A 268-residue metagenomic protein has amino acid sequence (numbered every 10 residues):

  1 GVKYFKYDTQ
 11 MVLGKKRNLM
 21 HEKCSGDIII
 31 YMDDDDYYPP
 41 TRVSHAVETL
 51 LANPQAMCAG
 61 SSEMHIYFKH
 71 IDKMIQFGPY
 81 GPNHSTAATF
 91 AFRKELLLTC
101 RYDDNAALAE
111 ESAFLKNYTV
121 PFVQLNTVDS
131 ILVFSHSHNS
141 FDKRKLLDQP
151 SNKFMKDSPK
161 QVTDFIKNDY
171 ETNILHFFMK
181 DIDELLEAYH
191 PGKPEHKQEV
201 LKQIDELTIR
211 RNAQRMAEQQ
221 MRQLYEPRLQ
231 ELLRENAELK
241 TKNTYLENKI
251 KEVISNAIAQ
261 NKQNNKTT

Functional and structural regions predicted by a protein language model:
Y4-F5, H21-E22, P54, F68 (+1 more regions): Catalytic phosphate/metal-binding cores of nucleic-acid and nucleotide-processing enzymes, i.e., regions that mediate
Y7-C24: Glycine-rich, basic loop-to-helix element that forms the pyrophosphate-binding segment of sugar-nucleotide handling
G26, N53-M57, V120, V128: Short, high-confidence coil segments that cap the C-terminus of an alpha-helix and link into the following beta-strand
I29: Short aromatic/hydrophobic "clamp" motif used to bind/position activated sugar donors
D33-Y37: The conserved acidic donor/metal-binding loop of glycosyltransferases
T41-M74: Conserved donor NDP-sugar-binding/catalytic core segment of glycosyltransferases
Y80-D169, F177: Conserved nucleotide-sugar donor-binding catalytic segment
R210, Q214-L224, R228-E231, E235 (+3 more regions): Heptad-repeat coiled-coil/leucine-zipper oligomerization helices
